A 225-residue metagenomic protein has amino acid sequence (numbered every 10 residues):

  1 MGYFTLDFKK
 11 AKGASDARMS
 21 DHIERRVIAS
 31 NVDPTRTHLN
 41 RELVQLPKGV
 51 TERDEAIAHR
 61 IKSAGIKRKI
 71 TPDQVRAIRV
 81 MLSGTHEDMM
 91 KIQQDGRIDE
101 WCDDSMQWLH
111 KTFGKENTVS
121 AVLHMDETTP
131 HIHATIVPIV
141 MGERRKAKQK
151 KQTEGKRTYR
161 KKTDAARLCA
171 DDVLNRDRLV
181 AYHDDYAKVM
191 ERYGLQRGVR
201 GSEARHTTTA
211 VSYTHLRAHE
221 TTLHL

Functional and structural regions predicted by a protein language model:
M1-H183, A187: N-terminal, leucine/charged-rich tether regions that mediate assembly and partner docking in large macromolecular
G2-T5, R192-R197, L216: Acidic, low-complexity protein-protein interaction segments
N175, L179-S212: Structure-specific nucleic-acid interaction/processing domains
T214-T221: Conserved small/polar residues in nucleotide/adenosyl-binding loops
